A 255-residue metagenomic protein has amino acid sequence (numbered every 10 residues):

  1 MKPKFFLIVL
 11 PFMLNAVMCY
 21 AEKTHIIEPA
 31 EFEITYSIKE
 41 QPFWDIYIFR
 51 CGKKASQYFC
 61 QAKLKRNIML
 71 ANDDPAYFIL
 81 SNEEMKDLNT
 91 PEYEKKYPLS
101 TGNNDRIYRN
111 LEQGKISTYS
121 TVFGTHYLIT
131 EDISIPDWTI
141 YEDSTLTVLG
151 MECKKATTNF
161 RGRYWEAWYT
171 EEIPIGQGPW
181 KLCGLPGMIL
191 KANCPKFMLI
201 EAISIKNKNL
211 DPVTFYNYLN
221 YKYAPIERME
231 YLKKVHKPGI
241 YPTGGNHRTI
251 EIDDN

Functional and structural regions predicted by a protein language model:
M1-E28: Bacterial Sec-dependent N-terminal signal peptides
K23-N255: Extended soluble regions of mature proteins
